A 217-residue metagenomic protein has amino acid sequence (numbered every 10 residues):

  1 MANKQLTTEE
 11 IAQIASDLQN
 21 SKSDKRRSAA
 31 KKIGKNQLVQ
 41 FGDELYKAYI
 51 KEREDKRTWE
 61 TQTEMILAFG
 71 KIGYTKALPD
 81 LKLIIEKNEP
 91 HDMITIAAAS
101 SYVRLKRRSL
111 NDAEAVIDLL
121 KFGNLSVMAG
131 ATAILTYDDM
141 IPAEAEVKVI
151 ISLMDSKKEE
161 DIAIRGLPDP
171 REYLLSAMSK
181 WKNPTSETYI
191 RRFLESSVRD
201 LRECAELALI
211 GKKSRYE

Functional and structural regions predicted by a protein language model:
M1-L6, D24-V39, W59-Y74, D92-R108 (+3 more regions): Structural detector for internal amphipathic alpha-helices that build alpha-solenoid repeat scaffolds
A2-D17, N36-R53, Y74-K87, R107-F122 (+3 more regions): Amphipathic alpha-helical scaffolding segments comprising HEAT/armadillo-like alpha-solenoid repeats
L18-Q19, R27: Long alpha-helical, hydrophobic tracts
